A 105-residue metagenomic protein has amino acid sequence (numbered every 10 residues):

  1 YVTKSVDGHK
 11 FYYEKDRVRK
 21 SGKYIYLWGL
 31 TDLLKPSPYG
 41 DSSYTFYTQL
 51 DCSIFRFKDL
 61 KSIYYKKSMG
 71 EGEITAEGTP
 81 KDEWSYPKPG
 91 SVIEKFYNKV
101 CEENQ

Functional and structural regions predicted by a protein language model:
Y1-Y47, D51-Q105: N-terminal secretory-pathway/extracellular module detecting exported/lumenal segments and adjacent signal-anchor/first
